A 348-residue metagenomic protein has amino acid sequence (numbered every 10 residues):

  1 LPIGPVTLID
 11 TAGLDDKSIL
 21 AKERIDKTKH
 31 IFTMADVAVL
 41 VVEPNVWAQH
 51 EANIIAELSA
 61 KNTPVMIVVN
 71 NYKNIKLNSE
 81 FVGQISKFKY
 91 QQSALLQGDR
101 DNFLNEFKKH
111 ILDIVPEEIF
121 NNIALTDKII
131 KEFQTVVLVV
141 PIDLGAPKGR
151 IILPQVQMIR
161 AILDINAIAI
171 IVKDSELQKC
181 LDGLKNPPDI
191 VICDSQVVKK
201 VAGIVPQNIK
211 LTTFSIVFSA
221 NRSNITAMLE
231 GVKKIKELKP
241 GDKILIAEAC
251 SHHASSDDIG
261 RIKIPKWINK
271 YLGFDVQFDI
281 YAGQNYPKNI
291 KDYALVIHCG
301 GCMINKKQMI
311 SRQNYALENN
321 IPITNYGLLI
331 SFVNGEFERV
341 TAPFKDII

Functional and structural regions predicted by a protein language model:
L1-G4, I9-A12, I19-S93, H110 (+6 more regions): Conserved C-terminal guanine-recognition region of P-loop GTPase G domains, centered on the G4
G13-L14, P44-V46, I142-L144, V197 (+2 more regions): Short glycine-rich anion-binding loops that position phosphate/pyrophosphate groups of nucleotides and phosphorylated
A35, P188, Y293: An anion/phosphate-binding loop that grips the pyrophosphate of nucleotide cofactors and donors
V39, I192, I297: N-terminal Rossmann-like NAD(P) cofactor-binding module of classical short-chain dehydrogenase/reductase
Q49, S255-I259, K306-S311: Glycine/threonine-rich flexible loop motifs
S59-K128, E132-V137, L144, N166-S175 (+6 more regions): Canonical P-loop GTPase G-domain recognition
D113-P265, N269-D275: C-terminal accessory "lid"/substrate-recognition subdomains
P240, K263, W267-Y271, K288 (+1 more regions): C-terminal functional extensions of proteins
